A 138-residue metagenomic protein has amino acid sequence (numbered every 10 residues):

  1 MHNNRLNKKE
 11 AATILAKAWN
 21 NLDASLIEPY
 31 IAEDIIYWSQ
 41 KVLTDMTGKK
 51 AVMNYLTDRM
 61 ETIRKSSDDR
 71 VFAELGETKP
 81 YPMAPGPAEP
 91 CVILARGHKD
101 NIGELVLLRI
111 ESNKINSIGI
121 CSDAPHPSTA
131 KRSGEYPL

Functional and structural regions predicted by a protein language model:
M1-L138: C-terminal and inter-domain tail/linker signature
